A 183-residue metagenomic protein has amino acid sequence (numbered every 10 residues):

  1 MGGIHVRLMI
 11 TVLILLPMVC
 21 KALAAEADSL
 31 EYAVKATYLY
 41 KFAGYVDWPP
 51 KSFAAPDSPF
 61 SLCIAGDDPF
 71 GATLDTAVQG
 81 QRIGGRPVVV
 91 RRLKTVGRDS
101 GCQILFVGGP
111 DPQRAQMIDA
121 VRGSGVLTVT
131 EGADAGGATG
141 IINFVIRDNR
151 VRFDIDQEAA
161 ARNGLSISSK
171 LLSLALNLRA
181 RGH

Functional and structural regions predicted by a protein language model:
G2-L13, P17-H183: Short hydrophobic alpha-helices and adjacent helix-cap/hinge residues
